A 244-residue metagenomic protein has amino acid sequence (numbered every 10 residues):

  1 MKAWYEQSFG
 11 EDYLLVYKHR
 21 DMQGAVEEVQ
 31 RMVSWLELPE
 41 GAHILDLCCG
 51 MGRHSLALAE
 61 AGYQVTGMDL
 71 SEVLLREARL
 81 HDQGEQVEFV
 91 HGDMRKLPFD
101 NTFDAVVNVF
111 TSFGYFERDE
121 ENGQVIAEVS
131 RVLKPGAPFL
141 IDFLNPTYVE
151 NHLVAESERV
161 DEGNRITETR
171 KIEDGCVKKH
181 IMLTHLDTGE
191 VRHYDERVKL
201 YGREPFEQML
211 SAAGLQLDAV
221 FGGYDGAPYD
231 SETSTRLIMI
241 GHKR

Functional and structural regions predicted by a protein language model:
M1-A42: Conserved class I S-adenosyl-L-methionine
H43, G136-P138: Short glycine-centered segments of the SAM/dcSAM-binding site in methyltransferase folds
H43-K96: Class I SAM-dependent methyltransferase SAM/SAH-binding core
R95-A105: A short acidic, Gly/Pro-enriched loop at the edge of an enzyme's catalytic core that lines a small-molecule cofactor
D104-E120: A short SAM/SAH-binding and catalytic strip from SAM-dependent methyltransferases
G123-P135: A short glycine-rich, Lys/Arg-flanked "PGG" loop and its adjoining helix->strand segment in the class I
L140-M209: SAM-dependent methyltransferase
R203-R244: C-terminal lobe and adjacent flexible extensions of AdoMet/dcAdoMet transferase-like proteins
